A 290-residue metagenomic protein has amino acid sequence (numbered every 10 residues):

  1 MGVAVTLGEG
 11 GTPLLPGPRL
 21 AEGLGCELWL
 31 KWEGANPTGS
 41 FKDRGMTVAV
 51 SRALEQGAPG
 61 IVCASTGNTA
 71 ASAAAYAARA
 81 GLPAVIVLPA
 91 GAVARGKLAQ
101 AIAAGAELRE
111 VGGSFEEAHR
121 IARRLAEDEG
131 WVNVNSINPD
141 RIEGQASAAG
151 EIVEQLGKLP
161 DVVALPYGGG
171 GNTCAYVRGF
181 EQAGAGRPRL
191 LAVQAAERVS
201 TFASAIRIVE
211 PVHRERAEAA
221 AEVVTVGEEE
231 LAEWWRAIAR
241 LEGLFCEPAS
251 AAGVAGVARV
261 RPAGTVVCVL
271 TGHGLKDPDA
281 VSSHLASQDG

Functional and structural regions predicted by a protein language model:
M1-G290: PLP-dependent amino-acid enzyme catalytic core
